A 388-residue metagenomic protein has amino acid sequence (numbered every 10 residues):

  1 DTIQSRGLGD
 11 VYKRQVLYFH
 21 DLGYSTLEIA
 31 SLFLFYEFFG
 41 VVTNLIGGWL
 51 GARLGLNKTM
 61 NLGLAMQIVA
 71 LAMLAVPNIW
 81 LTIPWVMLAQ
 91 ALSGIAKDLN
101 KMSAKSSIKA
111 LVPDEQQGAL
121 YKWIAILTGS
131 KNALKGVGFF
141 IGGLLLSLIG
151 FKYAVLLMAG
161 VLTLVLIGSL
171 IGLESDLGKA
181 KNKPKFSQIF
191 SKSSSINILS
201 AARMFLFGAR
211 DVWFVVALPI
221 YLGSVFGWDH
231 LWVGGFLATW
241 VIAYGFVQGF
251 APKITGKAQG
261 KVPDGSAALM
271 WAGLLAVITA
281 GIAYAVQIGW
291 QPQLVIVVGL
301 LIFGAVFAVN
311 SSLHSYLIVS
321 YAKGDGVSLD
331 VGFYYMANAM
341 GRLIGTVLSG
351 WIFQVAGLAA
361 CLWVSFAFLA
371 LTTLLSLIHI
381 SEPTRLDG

Functional and structural regions predicted by a protein language model:
D1-Y12, I378-G388: Single conserved hydrophobic/aromatic residue that forms the stacking wall/gate of nucleotide- or nucleobase-binding
S5-F38, N197-L237: Helix-loop boundary and gating motifs at the non-cytosolic
S31-W49, A238-A251: Central cavity-lining transmembrane alpha-helices of secondary-active solute carriers, predominantly the Major
V42-N78: Conserved MFS/SLC helix-loop-helix module at the cytosolic interface between two early adjacent transmembrane helices
T43-G55, L146, V247-D264, F353: Helix-to-loop junctions at the C-terminal end of transmembrane segments in multipass secondary transporters
A65-W80, L274-G289: C-terminal ends and interior cores of transmembrane alpha-helices in multi-pass membrane transporters/permeases
A89-K131: Cytoplasmic helix-loop-helix junction between adjacent transmembrane helices in 12-TM secondary transporters
G172-G208, S224: Juxtamembrane intracellular "pre-TM" segments in multi-pass secondary transporters
